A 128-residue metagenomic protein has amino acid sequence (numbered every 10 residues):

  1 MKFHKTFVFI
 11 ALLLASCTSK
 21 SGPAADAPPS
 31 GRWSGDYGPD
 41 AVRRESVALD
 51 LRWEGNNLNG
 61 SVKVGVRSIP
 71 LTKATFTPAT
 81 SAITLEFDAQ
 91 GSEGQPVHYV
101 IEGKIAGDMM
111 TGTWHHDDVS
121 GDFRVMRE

Functional and structural regions predicted by a protein language model:
M1-F7: Bacterial N-terminal signal peptides that target proteins for export
L14-S16: C-terminal motif of bacterial Sec signal peptides marking the signal peptidase cleavage site
T18-K20: Bacterial signal peptide processing site
G22-A106, T111-E128: Central antiparallel beta-sheet cores of small beta-barrel/beta-sandwich binding domains
